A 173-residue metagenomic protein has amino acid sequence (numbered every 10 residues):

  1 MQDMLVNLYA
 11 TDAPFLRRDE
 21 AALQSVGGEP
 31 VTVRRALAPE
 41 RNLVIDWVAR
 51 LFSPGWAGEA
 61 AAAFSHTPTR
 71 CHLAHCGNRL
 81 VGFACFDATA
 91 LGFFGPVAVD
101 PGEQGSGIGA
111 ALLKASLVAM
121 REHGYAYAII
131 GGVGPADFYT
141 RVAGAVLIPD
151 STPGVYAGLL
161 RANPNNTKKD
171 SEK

Functional and structural regions predicted by a protein language model:
M1-G27, G132, G144, P153-Y156: Acyl-donor-binding surface of acyltransferase catalytic domains
V31-L43: A short beta-loop-alpha structural element at the N-terminal edge of CoA-dependent acyl/N-acetyltransferase catalytic
V44, Y139: Hydrophobic pocket/interface hotspot
D46-P101: A conserved beta-strand-loop-helix scaffold within acyl/acetyltransferase catalytic domains
V99, G105-V118, R141: Conserved acetyl-CoA-binding loop-helix of GNAT-fold acetyltransferases
M120-G134: Conserved GNAT acetyl-CoA-binding A-motif
T140-D150: Conserved acetyl-CoA-binding loop of GNAT-fold acetyltransferases
R161-E172: C-terminal region signature
